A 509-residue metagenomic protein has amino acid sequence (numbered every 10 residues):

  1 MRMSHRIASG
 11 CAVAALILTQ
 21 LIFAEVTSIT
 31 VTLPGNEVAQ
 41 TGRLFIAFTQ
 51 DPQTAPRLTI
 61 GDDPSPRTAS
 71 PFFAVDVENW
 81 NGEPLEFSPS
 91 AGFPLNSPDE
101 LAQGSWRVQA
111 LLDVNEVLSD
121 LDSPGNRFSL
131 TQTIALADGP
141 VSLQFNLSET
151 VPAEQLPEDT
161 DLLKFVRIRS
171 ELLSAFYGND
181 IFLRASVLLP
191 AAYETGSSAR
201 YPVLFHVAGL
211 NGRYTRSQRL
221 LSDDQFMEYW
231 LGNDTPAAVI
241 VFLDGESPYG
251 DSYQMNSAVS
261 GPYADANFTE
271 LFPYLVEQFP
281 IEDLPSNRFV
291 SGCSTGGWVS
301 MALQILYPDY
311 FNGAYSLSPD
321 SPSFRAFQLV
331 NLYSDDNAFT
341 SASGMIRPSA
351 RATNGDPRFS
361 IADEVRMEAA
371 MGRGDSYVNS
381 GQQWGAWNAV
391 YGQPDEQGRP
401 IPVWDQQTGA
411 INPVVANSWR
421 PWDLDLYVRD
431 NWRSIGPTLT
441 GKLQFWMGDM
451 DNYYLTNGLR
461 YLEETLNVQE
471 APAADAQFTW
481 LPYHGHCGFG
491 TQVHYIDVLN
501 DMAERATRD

Functional and structural regions predicted by a protein language model:
R2-C11: Bacterial N-terminal signal peptides that target proteins for export
G10-Q20: Bacterial N-terminal signal peptides
T27-G35: A short, amphipathic beta-strand motif
R43-A47: Beta-strand signatures of extracellular beta-sandwich domains
Q50-D509: Non-catalytic cap/lid and distal C-terminal segments of serine-dependent acyl enzymes
